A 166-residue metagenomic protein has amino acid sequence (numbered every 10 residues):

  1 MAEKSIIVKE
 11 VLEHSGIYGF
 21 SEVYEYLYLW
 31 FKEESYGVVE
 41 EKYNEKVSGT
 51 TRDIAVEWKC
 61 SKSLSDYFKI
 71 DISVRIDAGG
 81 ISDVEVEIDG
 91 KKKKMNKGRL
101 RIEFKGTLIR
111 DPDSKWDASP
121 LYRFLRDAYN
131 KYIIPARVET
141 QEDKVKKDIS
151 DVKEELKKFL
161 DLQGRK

Functional and structural regions predicted by a protein language model:
M1-V39, Y43-K46, T140-Q141: Terminal, regulation- and interaction-focused segments at domain boundaries
I7-V11, D53, R99: Intrinsic-disorder/low-complexity, polar/charged segments enriched in Ser/Thr/Lys/Arg/Asp/Glu/Gln
E13-G19, K59-S61, D77-G79, E103-I109 (+1 more regions): Solvent-exposed residues in well-ordered beta-strands and their adjoining turns, especially edge/terminal strands
Y18, E22-E25, T51-D53, K147 (+1 more regions): Short, well-structured alpha-helical interface segments that form or flank functional binding sites
K32-G98, F104: Hydrophobic-cavity lipid-handling domains and compact docking modules
F104-K166: Glycine-rich, aromatic-bearing surface loops/beta-hairpins
